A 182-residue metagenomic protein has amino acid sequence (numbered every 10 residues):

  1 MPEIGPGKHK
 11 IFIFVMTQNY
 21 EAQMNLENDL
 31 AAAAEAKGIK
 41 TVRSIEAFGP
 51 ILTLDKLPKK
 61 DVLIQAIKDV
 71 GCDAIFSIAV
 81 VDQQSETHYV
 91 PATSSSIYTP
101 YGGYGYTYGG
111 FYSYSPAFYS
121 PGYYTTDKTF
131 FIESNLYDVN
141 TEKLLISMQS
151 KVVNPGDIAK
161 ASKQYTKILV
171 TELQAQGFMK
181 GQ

Functional and structural regions predicted by a protein language model:
M1, N28-K37, Y101-G105, G177-Q182: Short low-complexity stretches enriched in small and charged residues
M1-H9, Q18, P116-Q182: C-terminal/domain-edge helix-coil "capping" segments
I4, A34-K40, T93-I97, G110: A broad, low-specificity signal for short, low-complexity segments enriched in glycine/proline and polar/charged
K10, F14-S85: N-terminal segment of the mature soluble domain
L30, K60-D61, T93-S95, A161-Y165: Short, charged/polar low-complexity linear motifs in solvent-exposed/disordered segments
I39-S44, D69-C72, G102-Y108, S162-Y165 (+1 more regions): Short, surface-exposed, polar/charged, turn-prone segments marking secondary-structure boundaries
L54, T87, S95, Q149-N154: Residue-level signature of transmembrane alpha-helix interfaces in integral membrane proteins
L57-L136: Surface-exposed short loop/turn segments
